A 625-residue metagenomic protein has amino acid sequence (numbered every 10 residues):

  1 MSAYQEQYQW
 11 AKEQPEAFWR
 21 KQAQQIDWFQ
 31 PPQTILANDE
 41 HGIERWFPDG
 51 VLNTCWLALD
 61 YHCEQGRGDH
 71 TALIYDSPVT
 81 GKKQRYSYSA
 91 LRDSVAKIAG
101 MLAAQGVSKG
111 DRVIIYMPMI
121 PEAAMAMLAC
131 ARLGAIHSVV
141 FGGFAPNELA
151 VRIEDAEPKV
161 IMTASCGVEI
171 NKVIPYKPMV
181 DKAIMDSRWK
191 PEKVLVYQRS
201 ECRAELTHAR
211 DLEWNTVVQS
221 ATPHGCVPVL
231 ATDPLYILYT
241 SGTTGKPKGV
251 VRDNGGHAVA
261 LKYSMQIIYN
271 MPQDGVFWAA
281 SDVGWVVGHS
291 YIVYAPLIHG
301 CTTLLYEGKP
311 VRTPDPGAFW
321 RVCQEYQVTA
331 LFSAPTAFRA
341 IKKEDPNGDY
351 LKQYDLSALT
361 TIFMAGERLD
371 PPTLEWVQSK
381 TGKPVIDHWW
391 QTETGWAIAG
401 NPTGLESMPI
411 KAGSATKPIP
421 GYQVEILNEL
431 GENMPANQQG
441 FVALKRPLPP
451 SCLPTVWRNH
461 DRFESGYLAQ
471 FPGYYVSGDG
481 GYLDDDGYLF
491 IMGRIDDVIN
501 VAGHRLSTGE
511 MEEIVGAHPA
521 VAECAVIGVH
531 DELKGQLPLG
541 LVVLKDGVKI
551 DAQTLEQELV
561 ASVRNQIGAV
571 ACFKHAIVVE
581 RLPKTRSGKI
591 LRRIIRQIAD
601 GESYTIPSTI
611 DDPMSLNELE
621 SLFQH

Functional and structural regions predicted by a protein language model:
M1-Y86, A90-D93, K97-G100, I184 (+3 more regions): N-lobe entry segment of adenylate-forming
C55, L73-L128, A145, L149-A150 (+2 more regions): Conserved AMP-binding/adenylate-forming core of the ANL superfamily
D69-T71, V194-Y197, C202, L206-Y239 (+4 more regions): Conserved pre-ATP/AMP-binding loop-to-beta segment of ANL
L128, R132-T216, P335: Structural core segment of the AMP-binding/adenylate-forming
V140-C166, V180, Q324, L331 (+7 more regions): AMP-binding/adenylate-forming catalytic core of the ANL superfamily
A258-V276, V286-A330, K343-D349: Conserved AMP-binding/adenylation subdomain of ANL enzymes
C301, T329-S333, E344-P409, Q423 (+1 more regions): Gly/Ser/Thr-rich phosphate-binding loop
K417-G421, E432-Y467, L506, S603-Y604: Conserved ATP/PPi-binding loop(s) of AMP-dependent carboxylate-activating enzymes
